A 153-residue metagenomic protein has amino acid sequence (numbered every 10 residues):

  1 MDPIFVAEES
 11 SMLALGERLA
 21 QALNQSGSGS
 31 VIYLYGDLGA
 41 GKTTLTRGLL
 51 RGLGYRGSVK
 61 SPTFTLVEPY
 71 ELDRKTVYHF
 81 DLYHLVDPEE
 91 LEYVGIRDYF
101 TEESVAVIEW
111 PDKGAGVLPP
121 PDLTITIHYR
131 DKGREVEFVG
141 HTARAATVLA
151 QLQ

Functional and structural regions predicted by a protein language model:
M1-L19: N-terminal pre-Walker A segment at the start of P-loop NTPase domains
D2, R51, V86-L91, R97-Q153: Short phosphate-coordinating micro-motif centered on Lys-Gly-acidic
Q21-S28: Phosphate-binding P-loop
I32-L34: Hydrophobic anchor at the beta1->P-loop junction of P-loop NTPases
L38: The conserved Walker
K42: Conserved lysine of the Walker
Y55-Y70: Short beta-strand-centered segment that lines the nucleotide-binding/catalytic pocket of NTP-utilizing
